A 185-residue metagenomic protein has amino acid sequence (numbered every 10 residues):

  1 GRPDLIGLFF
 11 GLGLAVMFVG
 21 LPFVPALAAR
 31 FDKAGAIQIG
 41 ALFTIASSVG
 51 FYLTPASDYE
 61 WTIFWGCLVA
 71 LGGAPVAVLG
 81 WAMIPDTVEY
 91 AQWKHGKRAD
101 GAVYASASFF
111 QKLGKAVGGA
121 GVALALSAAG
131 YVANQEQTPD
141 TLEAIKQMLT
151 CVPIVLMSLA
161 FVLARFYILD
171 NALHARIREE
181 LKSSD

Functional and structural regions predicted by a protein language model:
G1-D185: Membrane-embedded alpha-helical bundles of multi-pass transporters/translocases, especially carrier/permease families
